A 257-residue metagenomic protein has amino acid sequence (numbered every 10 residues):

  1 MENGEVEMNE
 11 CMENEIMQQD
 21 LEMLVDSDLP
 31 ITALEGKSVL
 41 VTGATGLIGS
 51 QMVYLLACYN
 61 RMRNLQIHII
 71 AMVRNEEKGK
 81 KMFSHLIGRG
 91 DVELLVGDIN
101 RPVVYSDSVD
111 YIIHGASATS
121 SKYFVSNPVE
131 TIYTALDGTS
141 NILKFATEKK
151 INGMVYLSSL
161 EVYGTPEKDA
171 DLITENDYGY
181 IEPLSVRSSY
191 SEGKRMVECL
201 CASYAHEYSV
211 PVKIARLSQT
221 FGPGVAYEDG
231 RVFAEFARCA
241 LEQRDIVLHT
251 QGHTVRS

Functional and structural regions predicted by a protein language model:
E2-Y111: N-terminal Rossmann/SDR dinucleotide-binding element
T42, M72, I112-A116, M154-L160 (+1 more regions): SDR active-site strand-loop-helix element
L47, Q51, R187, S191-C199: Active-site helix adjacent to the Tyr-X3-Lys
L94, T131, M154, V212-A215: Hydrophobic/aromatic anchor residues within beta-strands of the central parallel beta-sheet of Rossmann-like
V96-T134: NAD(P)H-binding glycine-rich loop region in Rossmannoid oxidoreductase-like domains and their noncatalytic homologs
Y133, S140-S188: Conserved Rossmann-fold NAD(P)-dependent oxidoreductase catalytic core, especially the SDR/UDP-sugar
L136-I142, G193-C201: Conserved catalytic Lys-bearing alpha helix of Rossmann-like short-chain dehydrogenase/reductases
P166-N176, S189, C199-S257: NAD(P)-dependent short-chain dehydrogenase/reductase
